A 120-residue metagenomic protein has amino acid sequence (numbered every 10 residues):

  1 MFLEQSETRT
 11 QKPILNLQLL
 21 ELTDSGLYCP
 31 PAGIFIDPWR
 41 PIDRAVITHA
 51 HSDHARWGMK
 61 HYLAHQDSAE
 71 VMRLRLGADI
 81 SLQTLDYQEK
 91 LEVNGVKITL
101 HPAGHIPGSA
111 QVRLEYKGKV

Functional and structural regions predicted by a protein language model:
M1, Q5-I14: Intrinsic disorder/low-complexity segments
L17-C29, G33-W39, R44, A50-V120: His/Asp/Glu-rich metal-coordinating catalytic cores of metallo-dependent phosphodiesterases/hydrolases acting on
